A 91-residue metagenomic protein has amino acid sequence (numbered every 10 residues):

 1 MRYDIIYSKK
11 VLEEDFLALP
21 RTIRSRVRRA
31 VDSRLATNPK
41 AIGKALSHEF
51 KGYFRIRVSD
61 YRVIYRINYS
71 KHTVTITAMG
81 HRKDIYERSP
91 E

Functional and structural regions predicted by a protein language model:
M1-R2, K10, I42, K51 (+1 more regions): Basic nucleic-acid-binding interfaces
R2-I6, L17-A18, S25, R66-E91: Enriched for short, Lys/Arg-rich terminal
I6-I42: N-terminal first-folded block
A41-D84: Basic/aromatic recognition patch in beta-strand/loop cores that engages polyanionic ligands
